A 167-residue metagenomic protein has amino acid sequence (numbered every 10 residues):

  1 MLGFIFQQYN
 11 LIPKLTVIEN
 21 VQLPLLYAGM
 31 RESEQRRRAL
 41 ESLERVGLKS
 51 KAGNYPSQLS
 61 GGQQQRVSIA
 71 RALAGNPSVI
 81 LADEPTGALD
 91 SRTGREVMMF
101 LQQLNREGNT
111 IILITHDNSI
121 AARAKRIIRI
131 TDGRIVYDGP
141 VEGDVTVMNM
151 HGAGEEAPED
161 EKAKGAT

Functional and structural regions predicted by a protein language model:
M1-I130, I135: ABC family nucleotide-binding domain
R134-K162: Conserved beta-strand-loop-alpha-helix hinge in the C-terminal portion of ABC ATPase nucleotide-binding domains
